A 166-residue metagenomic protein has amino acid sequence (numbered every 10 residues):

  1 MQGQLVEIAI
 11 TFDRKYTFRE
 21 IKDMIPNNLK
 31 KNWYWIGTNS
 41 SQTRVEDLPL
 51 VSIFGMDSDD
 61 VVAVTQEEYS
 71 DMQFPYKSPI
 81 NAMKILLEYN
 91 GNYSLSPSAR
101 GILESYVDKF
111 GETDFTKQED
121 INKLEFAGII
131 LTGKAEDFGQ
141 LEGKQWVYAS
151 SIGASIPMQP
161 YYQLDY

Functional and structural regions predicted by a protein language model:
M1-I129, F138, Y148-Y166: Loop-rich non-cytosolic ectodomains and luminal regions
K134-A135: Helix-start (N-cap) segments at beta->loop->alpha junctions that couple sensory/regulatory domains to adjoining helices
K144-Q145: Acidic-histidine catalytic/liganding microenvironments
